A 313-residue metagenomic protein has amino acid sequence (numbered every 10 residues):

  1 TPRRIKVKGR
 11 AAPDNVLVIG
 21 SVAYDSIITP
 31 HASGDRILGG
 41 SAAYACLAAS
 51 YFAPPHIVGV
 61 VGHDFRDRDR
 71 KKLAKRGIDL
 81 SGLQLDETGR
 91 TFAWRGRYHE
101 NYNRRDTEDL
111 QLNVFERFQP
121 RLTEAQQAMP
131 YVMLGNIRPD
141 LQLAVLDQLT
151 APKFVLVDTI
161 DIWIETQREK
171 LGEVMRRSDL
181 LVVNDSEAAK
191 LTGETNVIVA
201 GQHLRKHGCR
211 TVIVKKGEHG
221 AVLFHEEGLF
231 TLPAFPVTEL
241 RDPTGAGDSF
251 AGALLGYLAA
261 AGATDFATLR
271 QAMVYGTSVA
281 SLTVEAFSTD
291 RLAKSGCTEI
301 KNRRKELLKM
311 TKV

Functional and structural regions predicted by a protein language model:
R4-D14, V197-V313: Conserved phosphate-binding/catalytic region of the ribokinase-like
I5, L143-V155: Glycosyltransferases and closely related glycan-assembly transferases that use nucleotide-activated donors
P13-D14, Y24-R36, Y51-M133, D147-P152 (+1 more regions): Conserved N-terminal subdomain of the carbohydrate kinase-like
G40-S50, L146: Histidine-anchored nucleotide/phosphate-binding helix
C46-P55, Y257-A259: Alpha-helix C-terminal capping segments
L47, A93-R97, G220-F224: Short beta-strand scaffold segments in enzyme catalytic cores
D69-K72, L141-Q148, E169-E173: A short acidic, amphipathic alpha-helical/loop segment
T150-K153, D161-P233: Conserved phosphate/ATP/ADP-binding segment of small-molecule kinases
